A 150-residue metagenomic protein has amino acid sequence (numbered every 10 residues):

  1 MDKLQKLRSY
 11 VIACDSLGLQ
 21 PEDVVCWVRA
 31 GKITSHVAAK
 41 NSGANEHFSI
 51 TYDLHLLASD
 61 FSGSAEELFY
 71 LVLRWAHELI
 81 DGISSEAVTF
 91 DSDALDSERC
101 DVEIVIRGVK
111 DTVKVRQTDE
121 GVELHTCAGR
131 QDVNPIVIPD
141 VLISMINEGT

Functional and structural regions predicted by a protein language model:
M1-I50, L57-T150: Long, contiguous binding/interaction regions
